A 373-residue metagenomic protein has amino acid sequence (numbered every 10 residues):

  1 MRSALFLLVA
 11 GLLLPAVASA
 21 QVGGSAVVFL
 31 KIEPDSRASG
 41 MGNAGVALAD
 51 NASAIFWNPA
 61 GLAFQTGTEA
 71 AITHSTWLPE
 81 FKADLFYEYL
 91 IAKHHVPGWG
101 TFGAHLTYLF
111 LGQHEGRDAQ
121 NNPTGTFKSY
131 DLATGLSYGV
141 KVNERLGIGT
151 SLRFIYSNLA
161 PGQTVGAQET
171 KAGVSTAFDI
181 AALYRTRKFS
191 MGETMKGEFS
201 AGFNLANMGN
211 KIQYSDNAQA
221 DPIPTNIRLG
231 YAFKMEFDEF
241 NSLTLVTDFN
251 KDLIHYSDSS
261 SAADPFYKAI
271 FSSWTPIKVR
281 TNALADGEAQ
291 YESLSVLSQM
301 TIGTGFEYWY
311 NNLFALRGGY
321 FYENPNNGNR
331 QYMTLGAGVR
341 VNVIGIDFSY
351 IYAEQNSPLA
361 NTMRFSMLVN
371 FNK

Functional and structural regions predicted by a protein language model:
M1-L5, E144: Positively charged n-region of N-terminal signal peptides that target proteins for export
F6-L8, A26-V27: Short helix-onset patch at the extreme N-terminus, typifying the N->h transition of secretory signal peptides
L7-P15: Bacterial N-terminal signal peptides
A16-A20: Bacterial Sec-dependent signal peptides at the C-terminal "C-region" and cleavage site
Q21-K373: Subset of outer-membrane beta-barrel
